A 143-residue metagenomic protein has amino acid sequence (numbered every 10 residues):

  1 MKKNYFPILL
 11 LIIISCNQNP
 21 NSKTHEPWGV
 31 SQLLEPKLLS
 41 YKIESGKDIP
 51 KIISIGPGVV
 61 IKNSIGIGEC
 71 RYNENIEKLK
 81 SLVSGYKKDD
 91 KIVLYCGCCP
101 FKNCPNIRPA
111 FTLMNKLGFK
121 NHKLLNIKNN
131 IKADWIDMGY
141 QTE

Functional and structural regions predicted by a protein language model:
M1-K2, I14: Intrinsic disorder/low-complexity signature
K2-L9: Sec-dependent signal peptide recognition, specifically the positively charged N-region followed immediately by
L10-L11, M114: Generic alpha-helical structural signal
L11-I61: Flexible, polar/low-complexity N-terminal or interdomain linker segments that lie immediately upstream of folded
C16-V30, V59-V93, G97-E143: Rhodanese-like catalytic fold shared by cysteine-dependent sulfurtransferases and DSP/PTP-type phosphatases
